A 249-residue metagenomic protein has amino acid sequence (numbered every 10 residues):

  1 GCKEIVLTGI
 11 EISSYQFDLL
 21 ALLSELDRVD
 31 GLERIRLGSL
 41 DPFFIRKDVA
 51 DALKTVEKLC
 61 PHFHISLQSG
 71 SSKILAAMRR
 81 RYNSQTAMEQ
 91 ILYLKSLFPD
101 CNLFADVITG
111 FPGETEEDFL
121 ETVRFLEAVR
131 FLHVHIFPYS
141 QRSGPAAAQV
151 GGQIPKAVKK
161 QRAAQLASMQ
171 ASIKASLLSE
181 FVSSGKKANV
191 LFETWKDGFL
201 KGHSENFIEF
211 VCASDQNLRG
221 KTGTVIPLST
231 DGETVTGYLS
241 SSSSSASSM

Functional and structural regions predicted by a protein language model:
G1, F44, R130, P138: Conserved functional loop/turn residues at catalytic and ligand-binding sites
C2-E116: Conserved SAM/AdoMet-binding glycine-rich loop
L7, L37, I65, D106 (+5 more regions): Conserved, mostly hydrophobic/aromatic
G9-E11, L67-S71, P138-S143, S204-N206: Short, small-residue-rich loop/turn micro-motifs
Q16-L32, Y139-S172: Radical SAM enzyme [4Fe-4S]-AdoMet core and its adjacent flexible, acidic and glycine-rich loops/tails across
V107, F119-A128: A glycine- and small/hydrophobic-rich beta-loop-beta segment that serves as a flexible "lid/hinge" or phosphate-binding
E114, A128-F131: Contiguous mid-protein beta-loop-alpha structural module that forms a pocket-lining wall or clamp of enzyme active
Q149-M249: Terminal RNA-binding accessory module
